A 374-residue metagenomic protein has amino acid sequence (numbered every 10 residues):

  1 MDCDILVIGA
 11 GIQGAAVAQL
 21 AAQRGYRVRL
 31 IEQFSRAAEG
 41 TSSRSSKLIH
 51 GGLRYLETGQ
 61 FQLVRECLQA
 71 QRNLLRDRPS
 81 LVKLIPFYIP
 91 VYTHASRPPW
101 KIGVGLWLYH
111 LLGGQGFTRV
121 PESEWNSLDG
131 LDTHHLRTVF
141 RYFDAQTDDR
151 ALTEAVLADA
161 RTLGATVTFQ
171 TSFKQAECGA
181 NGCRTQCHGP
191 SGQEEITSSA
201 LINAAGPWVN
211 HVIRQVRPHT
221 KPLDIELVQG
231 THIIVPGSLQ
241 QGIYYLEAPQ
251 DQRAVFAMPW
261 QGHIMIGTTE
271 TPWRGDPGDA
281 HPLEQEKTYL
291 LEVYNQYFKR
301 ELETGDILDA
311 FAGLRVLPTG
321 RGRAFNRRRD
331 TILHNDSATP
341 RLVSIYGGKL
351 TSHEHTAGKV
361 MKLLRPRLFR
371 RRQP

Functional and structural regions predicted by a protein language model:
C3, S191-A200: Core beta-strand elements of the Rossmann-like FAD/NAD(P) dinucleotide-binding domain in flavoenzyme oxidoreductases
D4-L30: N-terminal Rossmann-like FAD-binding beta1-loop-alpha1 element of flavoenzymes
I8, I196-G206: Short hydrophobic core segments
Q23-S43: Glycine-rich FAD pyrophosphate-binding loop
S46-D129: Dinucleotide-binding Rossmann-like beta1-alpha1 core, especially the glycine-rich loop that anchors the ADP
V91-L163, T168, A176-N181, Q261 (+3 more regions): Flavin (FAD/FMN) cofactor-binding and adjacent substrate-gating region of FAD-dependent oxidoreductase domains
F143, D149-A151, D159, R217 (+4 more regions): C-terminal catalytic lobe of FAD-dependent flavoproteins
N203-P218: Flavin (primarily FAD) binding-site architecture
